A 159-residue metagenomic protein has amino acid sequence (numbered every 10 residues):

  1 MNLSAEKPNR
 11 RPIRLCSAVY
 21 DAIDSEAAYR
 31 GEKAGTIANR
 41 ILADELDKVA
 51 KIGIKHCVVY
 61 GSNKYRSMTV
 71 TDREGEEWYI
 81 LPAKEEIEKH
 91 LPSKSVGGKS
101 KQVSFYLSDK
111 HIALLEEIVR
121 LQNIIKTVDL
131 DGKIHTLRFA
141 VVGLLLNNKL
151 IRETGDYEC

Functional and structural regions predicted by a protein language model:
M1, R120, Y157-C159: Short intrinsically disordered terminal tails
M1-D44, K48: Helix-turn-helix-like N-terminal two-helix hairpins of bacterial/phage DNA-binding regulators
E6-S25, R66, S100-L121: Short amphipathic alpha-helix starts
R14, A18, I37, P82 (+4 more regions): Alpha-helix boundary/N-cap detector
R30-V58, T127-C159: Short, basic amphipathic alpha-helical segments that act as recognition/interaction helices in nucleic-acid-binding
D47-G98, K149-C159: Short, positively charged interaction helices/loops
P82-S95, A113, R120-I124, L130: Charged, low-complexity interaction tracts
